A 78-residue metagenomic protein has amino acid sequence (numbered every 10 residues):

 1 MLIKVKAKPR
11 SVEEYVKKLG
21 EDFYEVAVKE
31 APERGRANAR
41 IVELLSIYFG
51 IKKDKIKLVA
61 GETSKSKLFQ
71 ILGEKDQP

Functional and structural regions predicted by a protein language model:
M1-A27: N-terminal first-folded block
K8, K29, V59-G61: Short loop/turn motifs enriched for small/polar and acidic residues
S11, E25-F49: Compact, glycine-rich, soluble single-domain proteins
Y15-K17, A37, A60: Short histidine-centered beta-strand/loop micro-motifs that create catalytic or ligand/metal-coordination sites
V42-E43, I47-P78: C-terminal structural segments of small proteins and small subunits
